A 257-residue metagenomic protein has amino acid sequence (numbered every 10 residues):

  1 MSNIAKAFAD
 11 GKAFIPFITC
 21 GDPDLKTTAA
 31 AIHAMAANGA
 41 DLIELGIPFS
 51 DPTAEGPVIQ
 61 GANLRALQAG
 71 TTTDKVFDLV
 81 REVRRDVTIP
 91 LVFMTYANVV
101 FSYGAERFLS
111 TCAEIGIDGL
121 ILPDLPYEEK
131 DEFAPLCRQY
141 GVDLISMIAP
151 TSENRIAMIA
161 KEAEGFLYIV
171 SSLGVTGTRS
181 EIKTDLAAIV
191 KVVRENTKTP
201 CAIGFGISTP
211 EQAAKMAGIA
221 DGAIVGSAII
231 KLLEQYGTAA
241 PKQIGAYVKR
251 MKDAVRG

Functional and structural regions predicted by a protein language model:
M1-A7, S50-I59, T71-R81, F101-R107 (+5 more regions): Active-site-adjacent beta->alpha loops and helix N-cap segments on the catalytic face of soluble alpha/beta enzymes
M1-I18, V80-R85, R256: N-terminal amphipathic alpha-helix/helix-capping segment at the start of soluble metabolic enzymes
F14-I18, I43-L45, L91-T95, L120-L122 (+4 more regions): Hydrophobic faces of well-ordered beta-strands that scaffold small-molecule active sites in alpha/beta enzyme cores
T19-D24, M94-S102, P126-Y127, M147-T151 (+1 more regions): Glycine-rich beta-to-alpha transition loops that act as phosphate-gripper elements at the mouths of alpha/beta enzyme
L25-M35, T151-K161, I203, I207-A223: Catalytic cores of alpha/beta
A40-D51, I117-I121, P126, S171-G177 (+2 more regions): Glycine-rich phosphate-binding active-site loops on the catalytic face of alpha/beta enzymes
I47, Q60-L122, V255: Active-site beta->alpha loop and helix N-cap motifs at the rims of alpha/beta catalytic domains
V76, K191-T199, S208-G257: Alpha/beta catalytic cores of nucleotide-metabolism and tRNA/nucleoside-modifying enzymes
